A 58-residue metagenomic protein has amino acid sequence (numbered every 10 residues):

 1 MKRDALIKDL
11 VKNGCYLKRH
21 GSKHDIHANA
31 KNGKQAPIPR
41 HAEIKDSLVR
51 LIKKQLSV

Functional and structural regions predicted by a protein language model:
M1-K2, V58: Absolute protein N-terminus
R3, I7, S22-H41: Accessory recognition modules or surfaces
K12-Y16, A30-V58: C-terminal structural segments of small proteins and small subunits
K18-H20: Beta-hairpin "wing" of winged helix-turn-helix
